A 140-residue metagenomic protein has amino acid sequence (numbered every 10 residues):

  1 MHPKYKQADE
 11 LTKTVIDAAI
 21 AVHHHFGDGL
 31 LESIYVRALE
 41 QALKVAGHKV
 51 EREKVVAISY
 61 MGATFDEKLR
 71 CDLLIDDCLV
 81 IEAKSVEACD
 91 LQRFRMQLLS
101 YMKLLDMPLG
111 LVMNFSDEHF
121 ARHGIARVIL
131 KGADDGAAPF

Functional and structural regions predicted by a protein language model:
M1-K49, L109, F120, A126-F140: Solvent-exposed, charged helical/coil patches that constitute nucleic-acid or partner-interaction surfaces
Y35, L39, D76, F94-L98: Amphipathic alpha-helical interface surfaces
K44-M61: A short acidic/basic microdomain associated with nuclease active sites
K54-V56, C71-L73, I125: A structural signal for short, well-ordered beta-strand segments
T64-L69: A short, glycine/Asx- and small/polar-enriched loop/turn that sits immediately N-terminal to a beta-strand
R70-I81: Active-site beta-strand-loop-beta-strand hairpin of nuclease catalytic cores that positions key catalytic residues
V80, K84-G136: Nucleic-acid nuclease catalytic cores
